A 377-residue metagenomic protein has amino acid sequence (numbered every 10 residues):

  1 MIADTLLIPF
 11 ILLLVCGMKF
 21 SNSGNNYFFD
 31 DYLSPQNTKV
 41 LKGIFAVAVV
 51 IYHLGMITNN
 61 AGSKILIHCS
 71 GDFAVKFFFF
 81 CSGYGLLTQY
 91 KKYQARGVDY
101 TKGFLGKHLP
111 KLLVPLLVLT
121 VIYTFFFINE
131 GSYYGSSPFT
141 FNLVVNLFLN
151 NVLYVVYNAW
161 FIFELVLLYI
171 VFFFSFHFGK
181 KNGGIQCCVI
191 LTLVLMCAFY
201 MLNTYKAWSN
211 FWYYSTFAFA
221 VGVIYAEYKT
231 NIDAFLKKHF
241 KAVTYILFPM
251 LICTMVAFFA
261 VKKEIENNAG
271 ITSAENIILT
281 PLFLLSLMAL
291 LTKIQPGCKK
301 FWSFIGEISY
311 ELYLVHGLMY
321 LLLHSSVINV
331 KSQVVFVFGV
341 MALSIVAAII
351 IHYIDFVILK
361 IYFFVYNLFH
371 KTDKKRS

Functional and structural regions predicted by a protein language model:
M1-L195, C298, I308, I328-S377: Membrane-cytosol interface segments of multi-pass membrane proteins, especially ER/Golgi lipid-handling enzymes
D4-P9, Y27-D30, F199-Y205, S209-E311 (+3 more regions): Alpha-helical transmembrane segments and terminal signal-anchor/GPI-anchor hydrophobic tails, characterized by long
V47-V49, Y134-F141, L287-T292, H316-L318 (+1 more regions): Short, functional N-terminal and low-complexity linear motifs
H53, Y313-H316: Histidine-centered divalent metal-coordination motifs
L86-L87, L119, T124, A226 (+6 more regions): Hydrophobic alpha-helical segments of integral membrane proteins
